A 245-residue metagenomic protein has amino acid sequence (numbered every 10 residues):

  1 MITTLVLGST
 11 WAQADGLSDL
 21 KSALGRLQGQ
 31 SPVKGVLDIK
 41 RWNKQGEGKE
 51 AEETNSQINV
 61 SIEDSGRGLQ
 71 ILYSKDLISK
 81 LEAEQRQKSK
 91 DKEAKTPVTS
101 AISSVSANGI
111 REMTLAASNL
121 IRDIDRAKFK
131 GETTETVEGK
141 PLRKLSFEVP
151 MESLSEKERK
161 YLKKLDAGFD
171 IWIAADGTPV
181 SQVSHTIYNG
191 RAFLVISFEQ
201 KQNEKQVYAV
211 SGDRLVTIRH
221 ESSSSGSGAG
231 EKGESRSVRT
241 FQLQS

Functional and structural regions predicted by a protein language model:
M1, A101-S104, T178-P179: Short hydrophobic/aromatic-rich motifs at helix boundaries and adjacent loops
M1-G8: Bacterial N-terminal signal peptides
A14, N189-S245: Non-transmembrane domains of secretory- and envelope-associated proteins
A14-D166, I187-F193, S197-F198, S237-S245: Structured extracytoplasmic
V137, A175, S211: Short, ordered coil/turn segments that flank beta-strands lining enzyme active or ligand-binding pockets
K164-I187, E204, L215-H220: Extended soluble regions of mature proteins
